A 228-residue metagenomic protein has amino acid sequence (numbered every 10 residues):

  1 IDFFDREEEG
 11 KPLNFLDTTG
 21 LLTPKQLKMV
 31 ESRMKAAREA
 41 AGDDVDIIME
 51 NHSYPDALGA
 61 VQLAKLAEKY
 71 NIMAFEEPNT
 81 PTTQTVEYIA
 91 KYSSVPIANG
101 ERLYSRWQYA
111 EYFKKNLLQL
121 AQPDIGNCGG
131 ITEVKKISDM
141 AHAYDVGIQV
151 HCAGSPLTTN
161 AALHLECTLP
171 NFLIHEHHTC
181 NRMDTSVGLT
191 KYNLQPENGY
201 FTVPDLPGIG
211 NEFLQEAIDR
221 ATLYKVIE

Functional and structural regions predicted by a protein language model:
I1-T83: Metal-dependent enolase-superfamily TIM-barrel catalytic cores that perform enediolate-based chemistry
K65, N71-A74, T80-Y200, P204: Shared catalytic-loop signature of beta/alpha-barrel
L214, I218-E228: Active-site microenvironment of metallo-dependent hydrolases
